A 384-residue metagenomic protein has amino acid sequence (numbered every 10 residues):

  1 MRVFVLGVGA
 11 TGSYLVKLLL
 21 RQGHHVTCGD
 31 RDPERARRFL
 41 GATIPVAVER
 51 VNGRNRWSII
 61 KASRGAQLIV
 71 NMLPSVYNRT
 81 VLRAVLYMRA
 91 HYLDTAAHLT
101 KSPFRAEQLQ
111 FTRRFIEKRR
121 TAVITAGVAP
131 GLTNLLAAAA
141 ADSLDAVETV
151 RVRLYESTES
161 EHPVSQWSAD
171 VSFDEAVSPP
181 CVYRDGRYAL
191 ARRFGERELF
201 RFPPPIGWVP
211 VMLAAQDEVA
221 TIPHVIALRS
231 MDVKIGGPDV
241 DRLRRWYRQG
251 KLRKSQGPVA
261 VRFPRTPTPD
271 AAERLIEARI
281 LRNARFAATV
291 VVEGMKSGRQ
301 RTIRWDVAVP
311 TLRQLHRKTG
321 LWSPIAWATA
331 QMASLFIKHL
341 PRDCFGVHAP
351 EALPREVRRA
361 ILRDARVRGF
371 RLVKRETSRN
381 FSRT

Functional and structural regions predicted by a protein language model:
V3-G7: Conserved N-terminal Rossmann-fold NAD(P)-binding element of oxidoreductases
T11: Hydrophobic/small residue at the entry helix of a nucleotide-binding pocket
D32-E34: Helix N-cap at the beta1-alpha1 junction of Rossmann-like dinucleotide-binding domains, i.e., the first residues
T43-N55: Rossmann-fold cofactor-recognition segment
N52-G65, Y77: Conserved Rossmann-fold cofactor-binding substructure of NAD(P)-dependent oxidoreductases
S63, Q67-M72, Y92-L93: N-terminal Rossmann-like NAD(P) cofactor-binding module of classical short-chain dehydrogenase/reductase
A96-R120: Rossmann-fold NAD(P)-binding glycine/threonine-rich loop
S143-T384: C-terminal catalytic/substrate-binding lobe primarily of soluble NAD(P)-dependent oxidoreductases
